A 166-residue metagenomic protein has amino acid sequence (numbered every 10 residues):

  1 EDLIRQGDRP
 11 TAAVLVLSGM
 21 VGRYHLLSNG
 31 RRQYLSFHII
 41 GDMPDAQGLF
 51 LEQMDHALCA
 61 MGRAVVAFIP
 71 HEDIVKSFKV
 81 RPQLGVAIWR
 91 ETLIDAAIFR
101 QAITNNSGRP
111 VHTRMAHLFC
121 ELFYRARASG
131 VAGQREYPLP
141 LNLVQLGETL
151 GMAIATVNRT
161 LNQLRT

Functional and structural regions predicted by a protein language model:
E1-R63: Cyclic nucleotide-binding regulatory domains
R9, N105-R109, E136: Conserved phosphate/pyrophosphate-binding and hydrolysis machinery centered on Walker-type P-loop NTPases, extending
S36-Q101: Cyclic-nucleotide recognition modules
A102-R127: Short alpha-helical segments that sit at the start of domains
Y124-T166: Phosphate-/nucleic-acid-contacting segments
